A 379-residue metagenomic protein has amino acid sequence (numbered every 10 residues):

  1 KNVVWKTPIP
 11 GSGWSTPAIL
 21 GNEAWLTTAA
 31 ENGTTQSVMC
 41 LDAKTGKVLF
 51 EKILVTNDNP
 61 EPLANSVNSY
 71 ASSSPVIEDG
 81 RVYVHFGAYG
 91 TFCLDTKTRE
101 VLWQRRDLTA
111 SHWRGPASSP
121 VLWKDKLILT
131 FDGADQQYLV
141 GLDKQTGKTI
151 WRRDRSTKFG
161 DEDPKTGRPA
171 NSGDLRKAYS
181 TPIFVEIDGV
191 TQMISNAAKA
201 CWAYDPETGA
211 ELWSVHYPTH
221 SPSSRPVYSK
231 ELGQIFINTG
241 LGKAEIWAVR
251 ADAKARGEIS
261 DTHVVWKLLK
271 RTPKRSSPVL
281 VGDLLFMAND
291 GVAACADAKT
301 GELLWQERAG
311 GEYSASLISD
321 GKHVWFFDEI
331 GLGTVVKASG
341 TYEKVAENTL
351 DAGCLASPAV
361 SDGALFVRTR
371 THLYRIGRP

Functional and structural regions predicted by a protein language model:
K1-P379: Noncatalytic, solvent-exposed loop/strand surfaces of beta-propeller-type extracellular/periplasmic domains
